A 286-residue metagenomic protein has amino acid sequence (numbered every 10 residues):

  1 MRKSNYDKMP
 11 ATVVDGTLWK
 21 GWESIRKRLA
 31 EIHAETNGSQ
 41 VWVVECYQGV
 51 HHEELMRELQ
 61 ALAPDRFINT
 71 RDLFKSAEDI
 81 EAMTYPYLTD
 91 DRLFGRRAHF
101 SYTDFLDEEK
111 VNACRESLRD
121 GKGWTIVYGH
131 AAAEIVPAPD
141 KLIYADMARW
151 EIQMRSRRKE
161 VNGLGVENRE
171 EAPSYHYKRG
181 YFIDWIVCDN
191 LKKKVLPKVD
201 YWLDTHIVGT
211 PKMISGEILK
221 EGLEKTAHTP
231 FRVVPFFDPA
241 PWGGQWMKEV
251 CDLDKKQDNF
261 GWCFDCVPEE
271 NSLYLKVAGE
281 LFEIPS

Functional and structural regions predicted by a protein language model:
M1-T36, E53-A63, R158-V161, Y181-P285: NTP-dependent small-molecule kinase module
R2-E23, D65-W124: ATP-dependent small-molecule kinase phosphotransfer cores that center on conserved nucleotide phosphate-binding segments
I32-A34, L62-I68, A113, H130-A132 (+2 more regions): Catalytic cores of nucleic-acid editing and processing enzymes, centered on the cytidine/adenosine deaminase
T36-W42: Pre-Walker A (Motif I) flank of P-loop NTPase domains
W42, R66-I68, I126, K141-Y144 (+1 more regions): Hydrophobic/aromatic beta-strand patches that form the interior of the parallel beta-sheet core in alpha/beta enzyme
V44-E54, H130-E134, R149: Gly/Ser/Thr-rich loops at beta-strand to alpha-helix junctions that form or flank small-molecule/cofactor-binding
L62-A63, N112-G165: ATP-dependent NMP and nucleoside kinases share a basic, alpha-helical "lid"
A148, M154-R158, G165-C188: Extended, regular secondary-structure scaffolds
